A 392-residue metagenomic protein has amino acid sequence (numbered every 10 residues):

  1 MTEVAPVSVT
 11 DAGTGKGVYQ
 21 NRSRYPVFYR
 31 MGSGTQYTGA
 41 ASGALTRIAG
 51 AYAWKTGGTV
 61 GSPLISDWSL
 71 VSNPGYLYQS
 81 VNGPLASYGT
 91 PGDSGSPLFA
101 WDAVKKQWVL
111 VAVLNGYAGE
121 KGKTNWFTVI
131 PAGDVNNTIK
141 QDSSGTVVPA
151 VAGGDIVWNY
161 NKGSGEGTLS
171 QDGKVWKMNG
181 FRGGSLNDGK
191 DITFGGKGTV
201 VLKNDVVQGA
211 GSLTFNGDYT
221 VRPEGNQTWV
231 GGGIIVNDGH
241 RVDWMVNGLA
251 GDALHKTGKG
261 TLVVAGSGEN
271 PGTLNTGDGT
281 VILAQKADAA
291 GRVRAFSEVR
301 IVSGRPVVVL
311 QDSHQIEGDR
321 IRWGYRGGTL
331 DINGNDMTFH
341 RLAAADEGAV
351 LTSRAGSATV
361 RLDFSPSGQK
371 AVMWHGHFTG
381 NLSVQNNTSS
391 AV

Functional and structural regions predicted by a protein language model:
M1-A86: Chymotrypsin/trypsin-fold serine protease catalytic domain
G32-Y37, A103-K105, N115-E120, Y219 (+3 more regions): Acidic glycine-/aspartate-rich tracts in secreted/extracellular proteins
T56-G57, G61-P74, S80-G83, S87-D155: C-terminal subregion of chymotrypsin/trypsin-like serine protease catalytic domains
P91-S94, G248-A250, S267-N270: Short, small/polar residue-rich loop motifs at catalytic or cofactor-binding pockets
K140-D238: Solvent-exposed adhesion/ligand-recognition segments of exported proteins
I156, G260, T276-K286, G304-P306 (+1 more regions): Glycine- and acidic-residue-biased ligand/ion/polar-headgroup-sensing regions
F194-G266, V308-V392: Extracellular, surface-exposed repeat architectures
V242-M245, L262-A265, G272, V281-L283 (+1 more regions): Extended, compositionally simple hydrophobic/Ser/Thr-rich segments that build repetitive fibrous architectures
